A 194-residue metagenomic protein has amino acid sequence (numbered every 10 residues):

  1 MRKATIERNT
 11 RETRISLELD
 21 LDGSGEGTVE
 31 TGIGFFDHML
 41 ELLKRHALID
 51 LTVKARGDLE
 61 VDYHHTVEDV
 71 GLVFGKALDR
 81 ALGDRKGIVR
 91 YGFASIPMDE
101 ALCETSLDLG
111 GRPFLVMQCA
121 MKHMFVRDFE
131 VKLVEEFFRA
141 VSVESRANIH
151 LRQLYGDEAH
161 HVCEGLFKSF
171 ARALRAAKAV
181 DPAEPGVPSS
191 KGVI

Functional and structural regions predicted by a protein language model:
M1-I194: Structural preference for solvent-exposed beta-strand-turn elements and adjacent flexible terminal/loop segments within
